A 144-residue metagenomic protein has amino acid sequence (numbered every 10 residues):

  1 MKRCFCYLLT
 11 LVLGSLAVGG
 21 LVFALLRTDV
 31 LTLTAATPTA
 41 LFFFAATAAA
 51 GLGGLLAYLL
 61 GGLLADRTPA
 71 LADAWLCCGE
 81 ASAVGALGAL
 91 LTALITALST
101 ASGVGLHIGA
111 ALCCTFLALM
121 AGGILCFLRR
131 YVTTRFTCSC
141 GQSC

Functional and structural regions predicted by a protein language model:
M1-T39: N-terminal signal-anchor transmembrane alpha-helix
Y7, V30-G53, A74-A81, H107-L112: Transmembrane alpha-helix entry/boundary detector in multi-pass membrane proteins
Y7-V12, S99-G141: Alpha-helical membrane-associated segments of multi-pass integral membrane proteins
G14, V18, V22, G53 (+3 more regions): Alpha-helical transmembrane segments of multipass membrane proteins
G20-A24, V84-L98: Hydrophobic alpha-helical transmembrane segments and adjacent interfacial helices in integral membrane proteins
V30, L55-P69, C126, R130: Charged, low-complexity amphipathic helices and coil/IDR segments
T39-G62, G85-G88, L117-A118: Generic alpha-helical transmembrane segments
Y58-G88: Loop-to-transmembrane helix junctions at the membrane interface
